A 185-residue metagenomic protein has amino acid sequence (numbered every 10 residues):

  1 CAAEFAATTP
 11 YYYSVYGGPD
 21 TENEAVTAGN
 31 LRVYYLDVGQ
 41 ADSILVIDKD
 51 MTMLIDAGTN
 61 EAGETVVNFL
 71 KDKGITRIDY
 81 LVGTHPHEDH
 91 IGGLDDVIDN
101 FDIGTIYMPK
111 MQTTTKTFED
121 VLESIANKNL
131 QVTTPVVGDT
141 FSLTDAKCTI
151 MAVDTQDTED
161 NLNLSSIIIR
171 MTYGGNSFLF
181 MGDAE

Functional and structural regions predicted by a protein language model:
C1-E185: Non-globular, low-confidence helical/coil segments that flank catalytic cores
